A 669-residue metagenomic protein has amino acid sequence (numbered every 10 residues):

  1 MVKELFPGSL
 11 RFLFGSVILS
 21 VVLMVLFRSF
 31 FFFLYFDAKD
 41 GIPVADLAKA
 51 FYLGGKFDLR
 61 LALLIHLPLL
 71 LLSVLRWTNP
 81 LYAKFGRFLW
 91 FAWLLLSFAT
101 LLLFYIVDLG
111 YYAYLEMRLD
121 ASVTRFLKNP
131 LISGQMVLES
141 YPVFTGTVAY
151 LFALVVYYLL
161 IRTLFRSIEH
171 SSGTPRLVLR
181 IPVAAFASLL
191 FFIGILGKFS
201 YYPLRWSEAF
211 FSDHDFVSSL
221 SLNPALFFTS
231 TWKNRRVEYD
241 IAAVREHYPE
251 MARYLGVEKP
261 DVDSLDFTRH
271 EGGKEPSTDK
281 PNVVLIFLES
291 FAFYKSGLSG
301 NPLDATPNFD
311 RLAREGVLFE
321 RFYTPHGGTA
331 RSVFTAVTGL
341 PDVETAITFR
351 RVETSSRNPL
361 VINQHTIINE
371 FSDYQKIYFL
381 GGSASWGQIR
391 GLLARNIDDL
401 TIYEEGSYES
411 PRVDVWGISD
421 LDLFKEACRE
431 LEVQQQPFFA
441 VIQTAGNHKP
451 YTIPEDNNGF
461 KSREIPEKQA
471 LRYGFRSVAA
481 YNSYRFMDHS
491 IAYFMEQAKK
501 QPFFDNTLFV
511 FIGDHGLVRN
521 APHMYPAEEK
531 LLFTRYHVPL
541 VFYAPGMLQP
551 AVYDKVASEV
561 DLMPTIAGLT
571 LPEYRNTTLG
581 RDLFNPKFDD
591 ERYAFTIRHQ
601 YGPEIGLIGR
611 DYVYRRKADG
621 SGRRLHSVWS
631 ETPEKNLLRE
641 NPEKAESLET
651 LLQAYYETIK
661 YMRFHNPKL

Functional and structural regions predicted by a protein language model:
V2-D240: Transmembrane and membrane-interface helices of multi-pass, inner-membrane envelope-modifying transferases
E4, G8, A45-D46, A121 (+10 more regions): Generic alpha-helical secondary structure signal
I42, A121, K128, N223 (+8 more regions): Short coil/turn linker and secondary-structure boundary residues
K49-Y52, L72, W90, G134 (+10 more regions): Generic detector of well-ordered alpha-helical segments enriched in charged/polar residues, highlighting helical
K84-R87, Y239-P249, T348-R357, G580-R581: Short alpha-helical "patches" and their helix-cap loops
N129, H214, S221-P224, S230-G272 (+2 more regions): The feature marks either
V257-L669: Solvent-exposed soluble domains appended to multi-pass membrane proteins
